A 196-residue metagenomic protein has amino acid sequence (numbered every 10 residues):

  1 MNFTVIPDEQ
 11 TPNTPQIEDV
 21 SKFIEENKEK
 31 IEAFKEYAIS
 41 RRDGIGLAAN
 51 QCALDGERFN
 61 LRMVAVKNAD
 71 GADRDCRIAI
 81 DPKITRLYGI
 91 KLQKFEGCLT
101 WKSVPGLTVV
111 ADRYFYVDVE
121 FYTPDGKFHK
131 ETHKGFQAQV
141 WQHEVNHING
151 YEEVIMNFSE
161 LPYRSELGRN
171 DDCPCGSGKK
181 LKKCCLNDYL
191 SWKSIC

Functional and structural regions predicted by a protein language model:
M1-N170, K182-K183, N187-C196: Positively charged
C173: Short cysteine-rich clusters marking metal-coordination/redox-active sites
G176-G178: Extracellular repeat turn/loop positions enriched in glycine and acidic/polar residues, especially those that create
